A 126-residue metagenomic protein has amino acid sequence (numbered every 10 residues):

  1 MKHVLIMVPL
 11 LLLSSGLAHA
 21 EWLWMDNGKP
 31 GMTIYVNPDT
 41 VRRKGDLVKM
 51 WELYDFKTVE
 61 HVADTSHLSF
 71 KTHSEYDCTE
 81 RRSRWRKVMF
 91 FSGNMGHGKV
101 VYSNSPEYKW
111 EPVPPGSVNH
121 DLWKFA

Functional and structural regions predicted by a protein language model:
V4-S14: Sec-dependent N-terminal signal peptides
G16-H73, D77-A126: N-terminal secretory-pathway/extracellular module detecting exported/lumenal segments and adjacent signal-anchor/first
